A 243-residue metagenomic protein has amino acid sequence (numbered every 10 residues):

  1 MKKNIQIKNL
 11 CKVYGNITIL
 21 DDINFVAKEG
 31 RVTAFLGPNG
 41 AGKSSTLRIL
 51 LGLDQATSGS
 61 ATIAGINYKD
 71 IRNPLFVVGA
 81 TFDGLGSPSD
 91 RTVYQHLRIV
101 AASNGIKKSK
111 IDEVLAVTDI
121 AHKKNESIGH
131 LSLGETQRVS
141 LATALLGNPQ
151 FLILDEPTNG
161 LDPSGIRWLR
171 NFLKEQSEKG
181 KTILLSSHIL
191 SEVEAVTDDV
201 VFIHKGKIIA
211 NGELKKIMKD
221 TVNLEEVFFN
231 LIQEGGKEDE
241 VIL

Functional and structural regions predicted by a protein language model:
G59-P74: Conserved ABC transporter NBD signature motif
R98, A102, K108-K123: Conserved ABC ATPase "signature" region
L152-E156: Catalytic Walker B motif of ABC-type/P-loop ATPase nucleotide-binding domains
V193-A195: A short, surface-exposed alpha-helical micro-motif characterized by mixed small hydrophobic and charged/polar residues
N211-G212: ABC ATPase "signature
